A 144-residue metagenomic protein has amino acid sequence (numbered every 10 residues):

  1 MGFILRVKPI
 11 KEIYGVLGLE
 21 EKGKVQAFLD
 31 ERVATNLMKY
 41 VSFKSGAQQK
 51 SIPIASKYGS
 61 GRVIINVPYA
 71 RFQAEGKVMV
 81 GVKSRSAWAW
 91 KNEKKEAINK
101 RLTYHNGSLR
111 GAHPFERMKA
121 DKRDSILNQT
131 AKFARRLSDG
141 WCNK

Functional and structural regions predicted by a protein language model:
M1-A70, M79, K83-K144: Short, Lys/Arg-rich flexible segments
